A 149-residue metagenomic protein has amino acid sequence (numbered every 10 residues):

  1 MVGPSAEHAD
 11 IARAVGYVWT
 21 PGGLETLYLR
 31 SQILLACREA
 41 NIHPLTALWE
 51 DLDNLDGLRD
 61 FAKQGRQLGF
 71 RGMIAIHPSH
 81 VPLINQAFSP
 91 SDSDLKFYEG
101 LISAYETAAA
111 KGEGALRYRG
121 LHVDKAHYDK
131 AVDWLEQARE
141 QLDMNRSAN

Functional and structural regions predicted by a protein language model:
M1-N149: Expand to "…catalyze enediolate/carbanion chemistry for C-C bond making/breaking, isomerization, decarboxylation
